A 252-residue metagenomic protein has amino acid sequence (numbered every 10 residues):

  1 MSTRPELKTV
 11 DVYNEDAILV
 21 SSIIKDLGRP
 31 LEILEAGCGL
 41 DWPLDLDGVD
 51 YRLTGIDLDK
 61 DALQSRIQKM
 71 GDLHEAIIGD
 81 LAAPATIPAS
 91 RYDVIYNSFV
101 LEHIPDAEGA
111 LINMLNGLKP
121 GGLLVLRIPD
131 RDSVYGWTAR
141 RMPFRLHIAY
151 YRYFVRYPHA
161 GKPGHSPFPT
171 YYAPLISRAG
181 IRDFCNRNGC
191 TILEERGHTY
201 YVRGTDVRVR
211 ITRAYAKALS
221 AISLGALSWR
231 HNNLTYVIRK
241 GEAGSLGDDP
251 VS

Functional and structural regions predicted by a protein language model:
M1-S90, V94-Y96, G197, H231-T235 (+1 more regions): Conserved N-terminal segment of class I S-adenosyl-L-methionine
I23-K25, I112-N116: Short amphipathic alpha-helices and their capping/turn segments at secondary-structure boundaries
I33, G55, V100, V125-I128: Generic enzyme active-site microenvironment
A83, E102, S133: Active-site micro-motifs of SAM-dependent methyltransferase domains
V94-P105: A short SAM/SAH-binding and catalytic strip from SAM-dependent methyltransferases
I104-P105, L118-P120: Helix-to-beta-strand junctions that scaffold the AdoMet/dcAdoMet cofactor pocket in Class I SAM-dependent enzymes
E108-G109, N113, L123-G244: S-adenosyl-L-methionine-dependent methyltransferase catalytic module, highlighting the catalytic core
